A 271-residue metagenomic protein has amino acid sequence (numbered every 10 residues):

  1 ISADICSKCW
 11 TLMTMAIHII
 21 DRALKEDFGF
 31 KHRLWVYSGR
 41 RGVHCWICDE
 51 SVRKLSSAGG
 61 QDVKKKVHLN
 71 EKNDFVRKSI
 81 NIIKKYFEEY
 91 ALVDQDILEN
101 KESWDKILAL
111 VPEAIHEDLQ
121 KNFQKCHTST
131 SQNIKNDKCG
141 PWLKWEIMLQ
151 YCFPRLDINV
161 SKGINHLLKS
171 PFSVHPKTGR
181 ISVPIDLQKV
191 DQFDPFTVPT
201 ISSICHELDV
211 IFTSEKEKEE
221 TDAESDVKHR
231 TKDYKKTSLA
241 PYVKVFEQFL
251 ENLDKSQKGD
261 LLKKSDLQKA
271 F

Functional and structural regions predicted by a protein language model:
I1-S38, D49-Q150, P154, V160 (+2 more regions): Signature for HUH/AEP ssDNA processing cores
R33, V43, L168: A broad, low-specificity signal marking well-ordered, structured residues that form hydrophobic/aromatic
S38-G42, G163-N165: Short Gly/Ser/Thr- and Asp/Glu-enriched loop/turn motifs at secondary-structure junctions
V43-D49: A short beta-strand motif that forms the metal-chelation/ATP-contact edge of phosphoryl-transfer active sites
A58-V63, D186-S203: Aromatic/acidic cage segments in peptide-binding pockets
V160, V174-K177, T197-T200, C205-H206: Substrate-recognition/cap regions that form aromatic- and gly/pro-loop-enriched pockets for small-molecule ligands
I164-N165, P171, H175-F193: Amphipathic alpha-helical/coiled-coil segments positioned at domain termini
V190-D194, S202-D209, T213-S214, T221 (+1 more regions): Extended, charge-rich intrinsically disordered regulatory tails
